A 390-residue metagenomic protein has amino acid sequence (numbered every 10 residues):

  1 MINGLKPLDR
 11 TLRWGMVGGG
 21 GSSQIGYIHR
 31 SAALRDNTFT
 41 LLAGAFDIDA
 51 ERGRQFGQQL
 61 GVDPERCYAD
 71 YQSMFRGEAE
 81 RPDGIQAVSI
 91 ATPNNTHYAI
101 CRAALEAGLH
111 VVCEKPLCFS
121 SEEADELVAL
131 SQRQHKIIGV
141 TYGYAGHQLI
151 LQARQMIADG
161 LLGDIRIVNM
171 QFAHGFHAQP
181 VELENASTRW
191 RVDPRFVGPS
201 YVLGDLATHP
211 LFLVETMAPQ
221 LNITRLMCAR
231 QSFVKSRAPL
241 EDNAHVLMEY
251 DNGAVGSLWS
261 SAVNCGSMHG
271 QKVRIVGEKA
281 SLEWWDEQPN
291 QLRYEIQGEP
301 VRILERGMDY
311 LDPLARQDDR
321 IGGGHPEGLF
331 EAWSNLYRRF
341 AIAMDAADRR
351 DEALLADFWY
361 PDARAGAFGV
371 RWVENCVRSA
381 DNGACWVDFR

Functional and structural regions predicted by a protein language model:
M1-I2, T11, G143, H245 (+3 more regions): C-terminal glycine/acidic-rich active-site capping loop/insertion
M1-V62: N-terminal Rossmann-like dinucleotide-binding module
G4-T11, K136, G163-I167, R378-R390: C-terminal capping/lid region of NAD(P)-dependent oxidoreductase domains
R66-I85: A structured beta-alpha segment of the ubiquitous adenosine-cofactor-binding alpha/beta core
A87, P93-A145, G160: Beta-strand-loop-alpha-helix segment that lines the small-molecule cofactor/substrate pocket of alpha/beta enzymes
I137, Y144-A238, L292, G383: Predominantly a Rossmann-like dinucleotide-binding segment in NAD(P)-dependent oxidoreductases
G204-Q291: Glycine-rich, aromatic-lined ligand/substrate-binding cores of catalytic and carbohydrate-binding domains
